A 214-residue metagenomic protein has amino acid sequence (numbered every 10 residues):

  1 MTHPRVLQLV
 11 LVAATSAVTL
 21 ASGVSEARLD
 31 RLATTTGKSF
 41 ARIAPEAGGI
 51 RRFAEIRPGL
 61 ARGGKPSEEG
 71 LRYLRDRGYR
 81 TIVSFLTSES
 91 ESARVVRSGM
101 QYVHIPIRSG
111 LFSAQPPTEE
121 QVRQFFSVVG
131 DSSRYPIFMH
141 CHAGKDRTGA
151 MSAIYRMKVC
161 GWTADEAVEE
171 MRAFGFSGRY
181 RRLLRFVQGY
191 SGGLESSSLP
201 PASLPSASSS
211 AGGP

Functional and structural regions predicted by a protein language model:
H3-I137, A150-P214: Cys-dependent protein tyrosine phosphatase-like superfamily
C141: Short cysteine clusters
G144: Substrate/cofactor-recognition hotspot
R147: Conserved lysine of the Walker
